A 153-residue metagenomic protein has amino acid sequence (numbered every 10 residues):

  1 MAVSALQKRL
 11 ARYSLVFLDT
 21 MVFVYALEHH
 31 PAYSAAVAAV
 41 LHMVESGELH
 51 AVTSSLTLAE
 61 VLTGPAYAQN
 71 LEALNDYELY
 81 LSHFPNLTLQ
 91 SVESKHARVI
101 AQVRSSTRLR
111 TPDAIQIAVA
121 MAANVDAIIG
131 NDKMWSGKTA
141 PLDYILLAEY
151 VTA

Functional and structural regions predicted by a protein language model:
M1-T53, A66-N75, L79, K133 (+1 more regions): Short, well-structured N-terminal submotif of metal-dependent ribonuclease cores
A2-Q7, A11, L87-I129: Active-site neighborhoods of divalent-metal-dependent phosphate/nucleic-acid chemistry enzymes
V22, T57, H96, Q116 (+1 more regions): Alpha-helix capping/helix-boundary segments
L27, P65, R104, T139: Short, flexible helix/strand-to-coil boundary loops that buttress conserved ligand/catalytic motifs in alpha/beta
S34-A35, V52-S55, L71-N75, S91-S94 (+2 more regions): Non-catalytic, surface-exposed connector residues within folded enzymatic/regulatory domains
Y77-V99, S105-S106, P112, W135-A153: Short acidic, glycine/proline-enriched helix-loop-strand junctions
